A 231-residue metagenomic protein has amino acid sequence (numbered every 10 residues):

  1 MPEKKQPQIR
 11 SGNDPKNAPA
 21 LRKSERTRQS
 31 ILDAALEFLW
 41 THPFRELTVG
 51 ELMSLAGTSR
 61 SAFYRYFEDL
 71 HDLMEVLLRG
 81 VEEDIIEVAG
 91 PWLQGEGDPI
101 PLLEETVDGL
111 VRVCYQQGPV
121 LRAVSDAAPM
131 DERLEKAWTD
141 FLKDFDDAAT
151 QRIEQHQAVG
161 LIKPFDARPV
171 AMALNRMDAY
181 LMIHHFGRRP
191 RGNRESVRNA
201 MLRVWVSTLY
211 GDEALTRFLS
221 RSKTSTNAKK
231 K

Functional and structural regions predicted by a protein language model:
M1-R26, F165, E213-K231: N-terminal intrinsically disordered/low-complexity leader segments
I9, N13-A20, M53-H71, V113-Q116 (+2 more regions): Basic/polar phosphate-binding segments, predominantly the helix-turn-helix DNA-binding elements of transcriptional
P15-A18, T41, L77-E104, L121-R122 (+1 more regions): Amphipathic alpha-helical linker/stalk segments
K23-A35, L52, L77-I85, A149: Generic hydrophobic, amphipathic alpha-helix propensity
S30, F38-D72, V76: Helix-turn-helix
V76, E87-Q116, V170-L174, R198 (+1 more regions): Hydrophobic alpha-helical connector segments
E83-I86, V113-Q116, E132-A158, R168-M172 (+3 more regions): Amphipathic alpha-helical packing segments from all-alpha helical-bundle domains
L102, C114-R133, T150, Y180-G187 (+1 more regions): Amphipathic alpha-helical segments used for helix-helix packing
